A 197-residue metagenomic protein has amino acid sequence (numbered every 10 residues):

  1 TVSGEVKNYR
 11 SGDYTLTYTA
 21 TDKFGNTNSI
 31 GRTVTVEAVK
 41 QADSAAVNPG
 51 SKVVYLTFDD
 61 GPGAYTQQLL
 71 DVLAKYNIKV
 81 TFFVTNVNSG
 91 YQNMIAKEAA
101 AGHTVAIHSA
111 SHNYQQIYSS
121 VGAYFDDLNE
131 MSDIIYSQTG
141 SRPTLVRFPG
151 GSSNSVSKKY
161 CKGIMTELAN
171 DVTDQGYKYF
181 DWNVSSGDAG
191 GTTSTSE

Functional and structural regions predicted by a protein language model:
T1-R32: Serine/threonine-rich, repeat-prone extracellular segments and beta-strand-based repeat modules of secreted/surface
R10, P62, V87, Y160-K162: Charged, low-complexity surface patches
T15, L70-A74, Y177: Residue-level detection of beta-strand scaffold positions
E37-F148: Active-site beta->alpha N-cap acidic-glycine motif
G90, Y114-E197: Catalytic domains of cell-wall/extracellular-matrix polysaccharide-remodeling enzymes, centered on de-N-acetylation
